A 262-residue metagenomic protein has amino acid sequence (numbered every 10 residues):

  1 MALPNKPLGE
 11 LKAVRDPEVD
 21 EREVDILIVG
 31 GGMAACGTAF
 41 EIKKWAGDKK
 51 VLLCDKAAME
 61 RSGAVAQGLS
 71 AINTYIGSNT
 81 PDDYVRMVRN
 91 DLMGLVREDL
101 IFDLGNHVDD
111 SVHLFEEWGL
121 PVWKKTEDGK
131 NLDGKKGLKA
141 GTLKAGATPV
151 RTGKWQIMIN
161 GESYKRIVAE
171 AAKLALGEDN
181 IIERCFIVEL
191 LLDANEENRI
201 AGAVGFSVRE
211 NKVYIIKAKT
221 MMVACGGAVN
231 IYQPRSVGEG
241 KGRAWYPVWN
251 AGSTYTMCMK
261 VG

Functional and structural regions predicted by a protein language model:
M1-I26, K44-D48: Extreme N-terminal leader/targeting segments of oxidoreductases
A2-P7, P17-E18, K50, K56-A201 (+3 more regions): Conserved N-terminal/central alpha/beta ligand/cofactor-binding core
E21-V24, R209-T220: Core beta-strand elements of the Rossmann-like FAD/NAD(P) dinucleotide-binding domain in flavoenzyme oxidoreductases
I26-L53: N-terminal Rossmann-like FAD-binding beta1-loop-alpha1 element of flavoenzymes
G30, A218-T220, A224-C225: Short, well-ordered coil/turn residues at beta-beta hairpins and beta-strand->alpha-helix junctions within
G37, E41, I167, G252-K260: Short amphipathic alpha-helical face segments that pack within enzyme cores and frequently flank/anchor catalytic
V223-G262: Glycine-rich loop(s) and the adjacent beta-strand/alpha-helix scaffold that form part
